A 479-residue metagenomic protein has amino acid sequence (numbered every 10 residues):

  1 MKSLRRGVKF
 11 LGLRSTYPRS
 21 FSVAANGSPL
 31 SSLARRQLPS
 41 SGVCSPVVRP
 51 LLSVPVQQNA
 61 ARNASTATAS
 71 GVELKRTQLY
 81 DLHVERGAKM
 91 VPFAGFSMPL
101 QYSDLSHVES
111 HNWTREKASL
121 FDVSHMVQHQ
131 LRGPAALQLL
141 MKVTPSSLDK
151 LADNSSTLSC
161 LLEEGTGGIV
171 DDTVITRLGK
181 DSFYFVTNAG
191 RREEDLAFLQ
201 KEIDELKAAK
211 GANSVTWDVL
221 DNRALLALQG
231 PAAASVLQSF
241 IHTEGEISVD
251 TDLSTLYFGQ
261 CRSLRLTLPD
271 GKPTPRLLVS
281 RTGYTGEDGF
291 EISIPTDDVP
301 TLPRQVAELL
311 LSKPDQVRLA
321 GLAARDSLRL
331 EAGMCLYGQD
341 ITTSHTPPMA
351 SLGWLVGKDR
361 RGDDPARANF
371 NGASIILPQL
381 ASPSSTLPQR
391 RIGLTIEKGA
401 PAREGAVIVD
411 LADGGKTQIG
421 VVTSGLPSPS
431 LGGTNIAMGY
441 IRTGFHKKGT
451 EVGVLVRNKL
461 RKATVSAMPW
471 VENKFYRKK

Functional and structural regions predicted by a protein language model:
K2, P55-E164, G168: Acidic, proline/glycine-enriched N-terminal capping motif
K2-G12, P18, S22, P29 (+5 more regions): Conserved, structured C-terminal
G27-A61: N-terminal chloroplast transit peptides
H107-E116, L162-D172, D270-V279, I419-T423: Short amphipathic beta-strand starts and helix->beta connectors
W113-K117, I175, K210-N213: Short amphipathic alpha-helical segments, especially helix-boundary/capping motifs
L139-V143, S182, L277: Bulky hydrophobic/aromatic packing residues
S146-E205: Well-ordered mid-protein domain cores that form the structural environment of catalytic cofactors
